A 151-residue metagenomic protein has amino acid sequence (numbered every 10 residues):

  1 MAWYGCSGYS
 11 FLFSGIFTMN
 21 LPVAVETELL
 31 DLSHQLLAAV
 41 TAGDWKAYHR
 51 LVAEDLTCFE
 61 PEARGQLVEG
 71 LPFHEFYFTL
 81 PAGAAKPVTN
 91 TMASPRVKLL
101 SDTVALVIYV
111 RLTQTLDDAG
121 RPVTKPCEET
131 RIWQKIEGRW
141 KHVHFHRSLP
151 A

Functional and structural regions predicted by a protein language model:
Y4-D55, F59: Short, low-complexity N-terminal intrinsically disordered segments enriched in polar/charged residues
I16, K125-A151: Short beta-strand edge/turn micro-motifs at domain boundaries
A24-L29, S33, L51-A53, T103 (+3 more regions): A general secondary-structure boundary signal
E26-T27, W45-T103, V110, T124: A solvent-exposed, acidic/Ser-Thr-rich amphipathic alpha-helical stretch
L36, Y77, M92-K98, V110-T113 (+2 more regions): Hydrophobic/aromatic beta-strand elements that line small-molecule binding cavities or substrate pockets in beta-rich
L67, Q114-L116, P150-A151: A short local loop/turn or secondary-structure capping micro-motif enriched for an aromatic residue
T103-E137: Exposed beta-sheet edge and beta->alpha loop/turn motif
